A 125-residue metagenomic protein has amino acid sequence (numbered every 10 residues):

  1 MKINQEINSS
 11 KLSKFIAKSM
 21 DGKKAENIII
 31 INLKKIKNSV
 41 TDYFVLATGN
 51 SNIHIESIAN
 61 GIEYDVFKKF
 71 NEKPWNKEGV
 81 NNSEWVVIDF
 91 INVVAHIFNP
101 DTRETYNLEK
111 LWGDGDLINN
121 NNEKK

Functional and structural regions predicted by a protein language model:
M1-V40, N50-V86, P100-D101, L111-K125: Polybasic/polar functional segments that serve as interface/processing modules
D42-F44: Catalytic metal-binding acidic patch
L46-T48: Short hydrophobic/aromatic beta-strand micro-patches that form the beta-sheet surface supporting nucleotide- or nucleic
I88-F90: Active-site beta-strand termini and strand-to-loop segments that position acidic
E104-N107: Switch/connector loops and helix/strand junctions flanking conserved nucleotide-binding motifs in nucleotide-processing
